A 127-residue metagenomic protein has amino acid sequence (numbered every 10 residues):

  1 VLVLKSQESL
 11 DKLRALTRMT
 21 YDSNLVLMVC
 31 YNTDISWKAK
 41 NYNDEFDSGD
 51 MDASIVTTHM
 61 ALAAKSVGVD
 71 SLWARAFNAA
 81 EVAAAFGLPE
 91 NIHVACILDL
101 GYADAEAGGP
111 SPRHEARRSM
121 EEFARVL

Functional and structural regions predicted by a protein language model:
V1-A53: Glycine/small-residue-rich phosphate/adenosyl-binding loop
M19-Y21, K65, L88-E90, A116-R117: Solvent-exposed alpha-helices and their adjacent loops that cap or buttress functional pockets in soluble metabolic
S23-L25, D70, A95: Short, surface-exposed beta-edge/turn micro-motifs
L27, Y42-A85: Small-aliphatic-rich amphipathic alpha-helix that forms the alpha element of a beta-alpha
Y31, A76, Y102: Short secondary-structure boundary segments
W37-K38, E81-A83, A105-G109: Short active-site-adjacent structural elements
E81-A95: A contiguous pocket-lining binding segment that forms or flanks enzyme active sites
C96-L127: C-terminal helix-cap and adjacent tail motif
